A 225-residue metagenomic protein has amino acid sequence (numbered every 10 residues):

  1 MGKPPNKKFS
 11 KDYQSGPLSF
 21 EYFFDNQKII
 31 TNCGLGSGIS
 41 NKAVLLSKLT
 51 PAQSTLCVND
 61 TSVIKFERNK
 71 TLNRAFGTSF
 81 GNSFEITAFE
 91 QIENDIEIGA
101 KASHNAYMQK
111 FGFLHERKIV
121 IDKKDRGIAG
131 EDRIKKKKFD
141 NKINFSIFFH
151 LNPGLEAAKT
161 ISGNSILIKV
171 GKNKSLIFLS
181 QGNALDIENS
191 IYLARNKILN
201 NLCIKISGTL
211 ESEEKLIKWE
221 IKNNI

Functional and structural regions predicted by a protein language model:
M1-I147, L151-A157: Catalytic and substrate-binding regions of extracellular carbohydrate-active enzymes, especially polysaccharide lyases
P51-Q53, G163, E214: Short edge beta-strand segments in beta-sheet-rich domains
C57, K169, K218-K222: Short, well-ordered beta-strand micro-motif
I64, Y107-L114, D140-K142, K172-L179 (+2 more regions): Short, surface-exposed beta-strand/loop "edge" segments at domain boundaries and coil↔beta transitions
I98-H104, G163-G171, N200-G208: Generic recognition of long tandem-repeat/solenoid scaffolds
N141-S190: Polysaccharide-binding surfaces and accessory modules of carbohydrate-active proteins
S180-I225: Beta-strand-rich recognition/accessory modules
